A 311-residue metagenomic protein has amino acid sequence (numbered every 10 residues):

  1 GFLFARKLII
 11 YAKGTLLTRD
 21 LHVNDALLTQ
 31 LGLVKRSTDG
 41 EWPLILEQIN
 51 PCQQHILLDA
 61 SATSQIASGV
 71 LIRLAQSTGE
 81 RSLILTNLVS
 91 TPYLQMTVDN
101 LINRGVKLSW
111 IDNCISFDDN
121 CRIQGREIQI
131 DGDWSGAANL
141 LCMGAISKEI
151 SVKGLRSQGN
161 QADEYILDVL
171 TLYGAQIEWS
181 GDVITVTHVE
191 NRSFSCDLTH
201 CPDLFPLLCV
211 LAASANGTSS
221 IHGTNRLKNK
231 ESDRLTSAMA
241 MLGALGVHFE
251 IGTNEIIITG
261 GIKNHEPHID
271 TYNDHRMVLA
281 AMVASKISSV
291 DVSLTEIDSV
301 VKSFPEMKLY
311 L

Functional and structural regions predicted by a protein language model:
G1-L311: Short, structured segments at the rim of ligand-binding sites
